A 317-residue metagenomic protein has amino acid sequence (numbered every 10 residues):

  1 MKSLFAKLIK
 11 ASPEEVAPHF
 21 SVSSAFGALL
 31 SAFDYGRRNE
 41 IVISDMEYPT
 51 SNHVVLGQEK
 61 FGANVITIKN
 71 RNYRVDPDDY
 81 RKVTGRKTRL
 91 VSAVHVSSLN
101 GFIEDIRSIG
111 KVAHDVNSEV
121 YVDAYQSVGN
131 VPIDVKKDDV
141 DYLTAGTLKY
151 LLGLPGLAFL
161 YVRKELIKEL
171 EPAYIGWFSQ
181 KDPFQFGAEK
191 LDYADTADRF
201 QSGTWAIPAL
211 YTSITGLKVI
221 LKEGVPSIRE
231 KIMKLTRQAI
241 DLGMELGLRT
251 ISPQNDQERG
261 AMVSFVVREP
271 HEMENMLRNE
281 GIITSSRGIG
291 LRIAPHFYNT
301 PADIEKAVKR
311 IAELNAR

Functional and structural regions predicted by a protein language model:
M1-R317: Pyridoxal 5′-phosphate
